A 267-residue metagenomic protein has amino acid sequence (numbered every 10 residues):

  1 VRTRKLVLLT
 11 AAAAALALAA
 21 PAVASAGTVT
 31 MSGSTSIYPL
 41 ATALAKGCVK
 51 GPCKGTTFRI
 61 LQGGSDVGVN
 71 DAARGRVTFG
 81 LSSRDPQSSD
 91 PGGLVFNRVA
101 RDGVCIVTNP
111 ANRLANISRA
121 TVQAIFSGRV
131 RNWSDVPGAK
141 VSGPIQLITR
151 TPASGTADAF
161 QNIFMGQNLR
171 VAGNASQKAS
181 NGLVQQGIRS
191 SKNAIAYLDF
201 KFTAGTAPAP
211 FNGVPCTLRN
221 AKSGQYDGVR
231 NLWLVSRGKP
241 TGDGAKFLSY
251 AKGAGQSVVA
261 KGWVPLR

Functional and structural regions predicted by a protein language model:
V1-A11: Bacterial N-terminal signal peptides that target proteins for export
L6, A22-V23: Detector for intrinsically disordered, low-structure N-terminal pre-sequences
T10-A19: Bacterial N-terminal signal peptides
A24-R267: Exported/periplasmic ABC-transporter solute-binding proteins
